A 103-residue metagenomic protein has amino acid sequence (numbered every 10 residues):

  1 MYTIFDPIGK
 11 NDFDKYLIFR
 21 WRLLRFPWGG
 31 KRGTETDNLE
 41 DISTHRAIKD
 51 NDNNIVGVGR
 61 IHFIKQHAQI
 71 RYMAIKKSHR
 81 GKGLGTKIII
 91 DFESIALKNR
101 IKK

Functional and structural regions predicted by a protein language model:
M1-Y16: A short beta-loop-alpha structural element at the N-terminal edge of CoA-dependent acyl/N-acetyltransferase catalytic
I18-N51: Active-site rim helix/loop that mediates acceptor-substrate recognition in acyltransferases
I42, Q69, R100: Exposed loop/turn and edge beta-strand positions of beta-sandwich/beta-sheet ligand-binding modules
A47, N54-H62, H67-A74: Conserved beta-strand in the GNAT
I75, G81-S94: Conserved acetyl-CoA-binding loop-helix of GNAT-fold acetyltransferases
I89, A96-K103: Conserved GNAT acetyl-CoA-binding A-motif
